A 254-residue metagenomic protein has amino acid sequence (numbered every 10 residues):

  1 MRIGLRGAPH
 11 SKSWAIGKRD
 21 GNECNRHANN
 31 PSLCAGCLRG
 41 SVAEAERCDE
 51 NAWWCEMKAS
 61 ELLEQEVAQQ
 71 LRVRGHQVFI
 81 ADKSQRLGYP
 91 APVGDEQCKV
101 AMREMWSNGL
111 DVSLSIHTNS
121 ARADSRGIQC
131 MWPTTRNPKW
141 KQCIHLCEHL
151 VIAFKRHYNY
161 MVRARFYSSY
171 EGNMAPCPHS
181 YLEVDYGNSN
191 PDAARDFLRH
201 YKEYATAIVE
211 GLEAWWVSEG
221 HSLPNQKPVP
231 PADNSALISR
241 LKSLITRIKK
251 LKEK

Functional and structural regions predicted by a protein language model:
M1-M102: Active-site histidine-acidic residue metal-binding/catalytic motifs, centered on HxH/HExxH-like signatures
M1-R2, R72-F79, N108-S113, H157 (+1 more regions): Loop/turn elements at helix/coil->beta-strand transitions in domains of secreted/extracellular proteins
G4-G7, W14-G17, S113-T118, R122-S125 (+1 more regions): Active-site-adjacent mobile loop/cap segments within catalytic or ligand-binding domains
W54-L62, N137-H145, R195-E203, S235: Soluble non-cytosolic domains of exported or imported proteins
K58-Q65, Q69, V73, N108 (+8 more regions): Solvent-exposed, polar/charged alpha-helical surfaces in well-ordered, non-transmembrane soluble domains, broadly
G94-L110, S169-P176: Mature extracellular/periplasmic domains of secretome proteins
K139-R165: Active-site-adjacent substrate-binding region of metalloamidase/peptidase-like peptide-processing proteins
P230-K254: Short, low-complexity, charged amphipathic interaction modules
